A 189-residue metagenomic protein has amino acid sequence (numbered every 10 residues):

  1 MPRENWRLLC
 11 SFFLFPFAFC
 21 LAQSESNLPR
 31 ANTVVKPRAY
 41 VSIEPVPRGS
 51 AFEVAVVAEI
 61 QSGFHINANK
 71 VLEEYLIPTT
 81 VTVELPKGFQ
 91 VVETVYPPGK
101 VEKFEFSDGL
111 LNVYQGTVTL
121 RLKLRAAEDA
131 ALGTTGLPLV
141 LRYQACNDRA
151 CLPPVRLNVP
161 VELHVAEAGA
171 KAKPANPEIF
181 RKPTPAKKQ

Functional and structural regions predicted by a protein language model:
M1-W6: N-terminal secretory signal peptides that target proteins for export/translocation
R7-C20: Bacterial N-terminal signal peptides
A22-Q189: Extracellular/lumen-exposed scaffold segments
